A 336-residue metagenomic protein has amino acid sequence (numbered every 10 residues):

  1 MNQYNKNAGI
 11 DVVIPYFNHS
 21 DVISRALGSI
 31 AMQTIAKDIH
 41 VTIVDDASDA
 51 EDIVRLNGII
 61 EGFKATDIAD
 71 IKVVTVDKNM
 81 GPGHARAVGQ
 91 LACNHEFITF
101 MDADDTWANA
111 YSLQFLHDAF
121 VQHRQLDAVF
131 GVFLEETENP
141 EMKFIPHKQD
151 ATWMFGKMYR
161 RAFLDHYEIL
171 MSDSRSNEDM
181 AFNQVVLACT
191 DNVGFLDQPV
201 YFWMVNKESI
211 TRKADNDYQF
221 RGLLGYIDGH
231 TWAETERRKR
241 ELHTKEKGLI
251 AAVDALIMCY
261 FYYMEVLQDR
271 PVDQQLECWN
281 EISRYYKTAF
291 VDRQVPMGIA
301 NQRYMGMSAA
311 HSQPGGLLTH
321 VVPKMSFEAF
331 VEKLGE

Functional and structural regions predicted by a protein language model:
M1-G225, H243, F330-E336: Nucleotide-sugar donor-binding/catalytic module of glycosyltransferases that assemble extracellular/cell-envelope
M1-N2, L267-E336: Membrane-interface aromatic/basic loop that binds lipid-linked glycans or pyrophosphate carriers, typified by
I10, F63, I68, K157 (+6 more regions): Intrinsically disordered, low-complexity regions
I10, L126, G156, L196 (+6 more regions): Short linear sequence motifs
K37, T66, R240, A289-P296: Alpha-solenoid repeat scaffolds
V200-K207, K213-K245, C259-M264, V272-F290: Catalytic core of nucleotide-sugar-dependent glycosyltransferases
I250-V266: Hydrophobic alpha-helical packing segments in soluble, helical-rich domains
